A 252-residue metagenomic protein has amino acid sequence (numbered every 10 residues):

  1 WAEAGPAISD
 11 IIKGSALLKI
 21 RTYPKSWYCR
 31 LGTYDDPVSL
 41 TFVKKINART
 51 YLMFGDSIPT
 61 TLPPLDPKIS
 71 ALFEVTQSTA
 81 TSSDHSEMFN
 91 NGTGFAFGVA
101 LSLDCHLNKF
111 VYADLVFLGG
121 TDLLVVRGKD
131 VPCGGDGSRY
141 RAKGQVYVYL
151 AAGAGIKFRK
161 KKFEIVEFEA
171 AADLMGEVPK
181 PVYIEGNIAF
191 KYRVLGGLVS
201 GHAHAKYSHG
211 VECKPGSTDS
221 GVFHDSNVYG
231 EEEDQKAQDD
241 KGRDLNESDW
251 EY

Functional and structural regions predicted by a protein language model:
W1-Y252: Extended assembly/interaction regions that build large supramolecular complexes
